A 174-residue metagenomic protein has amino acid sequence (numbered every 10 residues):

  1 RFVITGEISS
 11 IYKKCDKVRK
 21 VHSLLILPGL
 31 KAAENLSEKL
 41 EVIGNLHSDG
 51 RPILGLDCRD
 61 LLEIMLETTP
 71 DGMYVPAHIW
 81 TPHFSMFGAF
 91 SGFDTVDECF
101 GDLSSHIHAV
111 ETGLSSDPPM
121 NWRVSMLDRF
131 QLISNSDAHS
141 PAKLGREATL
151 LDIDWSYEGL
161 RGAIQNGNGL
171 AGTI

Functional and structural regions predicted by a protein language model:
R1-D49, E63, P82-I174: Charged catalytic cores and adjacent phosphate/nucleic-acid-binding surfaces used for phosphate/nucleic-acid chemistry
R51-L56: Active-site glycine- and acidic-residue-rich loops that bind and position anionic ligands or nucleotide-like cofactors
D57-C58, G92: Amphipathic coiled-coil/heptad-repeat helices and related helical stalk/stem segments that mediate oligomerization
L62-D71: Active-site acidic/histidine clusters and adjacent loop/turn architecture that either coordinate catalytic ions
D71-G72, L170: A general structural signal for well-ordered secondary-structure junctions
G72-Y74, L132: Hydrophobic beta-strand scaffold residues
P76-W80: Short, well-ordered beta-to-alpha junction loops that form the rim of enzyme active sites and present histidine/acidic
